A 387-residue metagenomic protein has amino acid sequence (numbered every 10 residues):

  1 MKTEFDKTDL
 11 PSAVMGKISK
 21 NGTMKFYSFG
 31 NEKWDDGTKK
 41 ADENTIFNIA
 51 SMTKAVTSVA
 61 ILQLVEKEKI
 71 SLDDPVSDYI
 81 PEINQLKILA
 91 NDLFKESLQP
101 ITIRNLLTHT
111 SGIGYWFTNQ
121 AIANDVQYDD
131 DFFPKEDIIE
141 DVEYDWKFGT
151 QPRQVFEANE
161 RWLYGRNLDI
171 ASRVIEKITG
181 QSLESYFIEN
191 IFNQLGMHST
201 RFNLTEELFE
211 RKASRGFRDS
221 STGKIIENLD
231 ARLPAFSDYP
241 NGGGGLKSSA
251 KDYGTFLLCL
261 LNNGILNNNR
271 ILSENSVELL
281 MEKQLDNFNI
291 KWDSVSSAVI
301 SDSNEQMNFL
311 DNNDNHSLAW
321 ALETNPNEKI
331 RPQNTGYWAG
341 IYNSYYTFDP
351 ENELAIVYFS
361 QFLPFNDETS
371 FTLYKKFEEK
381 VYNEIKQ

Functional and structural regions predicted by a protein language model:
M1, M15, N21, N48-V76 (+3 more regions): Active-site SXXK
M1-I49, K69, Q85-L93, E227 (+2 more regions): Short, conserved catalytic-motif segment at the N-terminal edge
V14-G16, F26, N105-T108, R201 (+2 more regions): Structural recognition of the beta-strand scaffold that forms the well-ordered cores of secreted hydrolase catalytic
G30-E32, R232, F362: A generic structural motif
L72-A90, Q194-L195: Short, glycine/proline-biased beta-turn/loop segments that scaffold the active-site neighborhood
K87-I330: Short, surface-exposed loop or secondary-structure junction motifs that flank catalytic or metal-binding residues
T335, Y342-N352: Short, surface-exposed beta-strand/loop micro-motifs that present aromatic residues
F362-Q387: Generic C-terminus detector
